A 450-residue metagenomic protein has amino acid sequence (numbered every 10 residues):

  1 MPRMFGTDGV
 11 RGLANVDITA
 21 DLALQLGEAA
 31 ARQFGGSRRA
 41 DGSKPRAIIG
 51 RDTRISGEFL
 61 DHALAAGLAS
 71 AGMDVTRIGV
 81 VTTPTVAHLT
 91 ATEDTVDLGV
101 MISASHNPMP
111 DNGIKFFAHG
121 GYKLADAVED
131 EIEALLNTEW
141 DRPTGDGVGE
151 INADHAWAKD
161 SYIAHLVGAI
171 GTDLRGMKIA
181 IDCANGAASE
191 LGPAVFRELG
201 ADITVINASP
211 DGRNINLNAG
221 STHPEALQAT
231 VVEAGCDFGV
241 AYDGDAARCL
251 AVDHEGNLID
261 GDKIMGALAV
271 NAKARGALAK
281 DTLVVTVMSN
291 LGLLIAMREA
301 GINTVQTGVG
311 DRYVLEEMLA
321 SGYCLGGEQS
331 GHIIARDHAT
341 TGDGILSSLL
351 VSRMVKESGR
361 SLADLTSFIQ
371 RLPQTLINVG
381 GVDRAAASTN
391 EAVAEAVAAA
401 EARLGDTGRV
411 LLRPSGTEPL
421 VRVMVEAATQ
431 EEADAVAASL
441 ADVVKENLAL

Functional and structural regions predicted by a protein language model:
M1-A66, S70-A71, D97, N152-M177 (+1 more regions): An N-terminal, well-structured beta->alpha segment
F5-G6, I49, V75-V80, M101-I102 (+8 more regions): General beta-strand structural signal in soluble alpha/beta enzymes
L13, N112-A234: Gly/Ser/Thr-enriched, mixed-charge loops and adjacent short helices that form phosphate/oxyanion-binding elements
R32, G36, A40, R46-D111 (+1 more regions): N-terminal small/polar loop signature for handling phosphorylated ligands or for N-terminal nucleophile
D41-D52, K178-I181, T282-V287, C324 (+1 more regions): Short glycine-rich phosphate-binding loop at a beta-alpha junction
T83, D130-I163, G168, H254-G327 (+1 more regions): Proline/glycine-rich low-complexity loops and linkers
F238, R275-L450: Phosphate-binding and adjacent anionic-ligand microenvironments
